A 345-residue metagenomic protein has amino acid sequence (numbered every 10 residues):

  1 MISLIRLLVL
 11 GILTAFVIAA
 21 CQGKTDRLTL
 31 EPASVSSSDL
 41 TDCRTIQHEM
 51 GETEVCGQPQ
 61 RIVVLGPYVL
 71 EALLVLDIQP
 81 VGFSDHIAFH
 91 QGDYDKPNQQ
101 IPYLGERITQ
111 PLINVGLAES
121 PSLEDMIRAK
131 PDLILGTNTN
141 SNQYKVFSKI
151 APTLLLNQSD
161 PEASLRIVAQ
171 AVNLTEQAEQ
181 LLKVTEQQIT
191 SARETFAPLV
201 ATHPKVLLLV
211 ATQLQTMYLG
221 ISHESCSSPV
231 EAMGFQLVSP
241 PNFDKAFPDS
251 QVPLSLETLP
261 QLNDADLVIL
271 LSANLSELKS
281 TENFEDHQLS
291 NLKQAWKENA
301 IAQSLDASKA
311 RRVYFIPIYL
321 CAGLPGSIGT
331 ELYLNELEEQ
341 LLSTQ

Functional and structural regions predicted by a protein language model:
V17-A20: C-terminal motif of bacterial Sec signal peptides marking the signal peptidase cleavage site
Q22-T25: Bacterial signal peptide processing site
E52, Q143-T216, R312, Y319-Q345: Extracytoplasmic substrate-binding proteins
V63-V64, V69-L73, L181-P241, A246: Basic- and aromatic-lined ligand-binding clefts that recognize polyanionic substrates
L70-L123: A short, structured surface patch at a secondary-structure boundary
A88-Y94, Q158-I167, P204-V230, K245 (+2 more regions): Extracytoplasmic ligand-binding site segments that recognize negatively charged/polar headgroups
L123-G136, L259, D264-I269: Proline-aspartate-enriched helix->loop->beta-strand connector
S272-Q345: Structured C-terminal subdomain patch of bacterial secreted/periplasmic proteins
